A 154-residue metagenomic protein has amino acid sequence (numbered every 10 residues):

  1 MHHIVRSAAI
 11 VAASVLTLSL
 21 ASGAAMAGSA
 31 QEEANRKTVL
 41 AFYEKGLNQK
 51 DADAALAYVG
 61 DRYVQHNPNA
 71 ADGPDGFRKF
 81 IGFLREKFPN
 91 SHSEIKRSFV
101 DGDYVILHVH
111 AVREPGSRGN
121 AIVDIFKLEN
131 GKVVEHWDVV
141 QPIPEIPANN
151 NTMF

Functional and structural regions predicted by a protein language model:
M1-A12: Bacterial N-terminal signal peptides that target proteins for export
L18, S22-F154: C-terminal and inter-domain tail/linker signature
